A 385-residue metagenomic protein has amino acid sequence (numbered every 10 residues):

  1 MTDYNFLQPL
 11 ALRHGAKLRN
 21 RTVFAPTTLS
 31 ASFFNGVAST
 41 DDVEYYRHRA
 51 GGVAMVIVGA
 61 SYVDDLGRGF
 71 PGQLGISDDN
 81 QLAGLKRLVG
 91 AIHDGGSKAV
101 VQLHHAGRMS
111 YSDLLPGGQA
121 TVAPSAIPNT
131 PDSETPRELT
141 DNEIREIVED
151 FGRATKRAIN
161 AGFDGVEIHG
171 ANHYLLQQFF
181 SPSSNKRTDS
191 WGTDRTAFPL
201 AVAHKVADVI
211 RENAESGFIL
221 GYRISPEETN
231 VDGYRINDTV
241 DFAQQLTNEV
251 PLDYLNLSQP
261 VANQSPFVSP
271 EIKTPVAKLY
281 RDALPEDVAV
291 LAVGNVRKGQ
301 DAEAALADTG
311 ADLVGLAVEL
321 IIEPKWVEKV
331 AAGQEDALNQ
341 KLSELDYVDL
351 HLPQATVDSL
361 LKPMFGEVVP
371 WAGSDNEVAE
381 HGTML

Functional and structural regions predicted by a protein language model:
M1-L385: Flavin-dependent oxidoreductase catalytic cores
